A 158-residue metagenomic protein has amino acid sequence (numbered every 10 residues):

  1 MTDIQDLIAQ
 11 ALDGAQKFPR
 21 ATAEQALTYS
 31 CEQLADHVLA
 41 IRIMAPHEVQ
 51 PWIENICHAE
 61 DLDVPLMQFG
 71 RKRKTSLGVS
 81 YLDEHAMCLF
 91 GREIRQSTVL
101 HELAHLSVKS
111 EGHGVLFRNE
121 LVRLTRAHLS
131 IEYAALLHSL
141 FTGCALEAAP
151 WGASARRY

Functional and structural regions predicted by a protein language model:
M1-S97, L106-Y158: Active-site-proximal or metal-binding-adjacent scaffold patches in catalytic folds
E102: Walker B catalytic acidic pair
